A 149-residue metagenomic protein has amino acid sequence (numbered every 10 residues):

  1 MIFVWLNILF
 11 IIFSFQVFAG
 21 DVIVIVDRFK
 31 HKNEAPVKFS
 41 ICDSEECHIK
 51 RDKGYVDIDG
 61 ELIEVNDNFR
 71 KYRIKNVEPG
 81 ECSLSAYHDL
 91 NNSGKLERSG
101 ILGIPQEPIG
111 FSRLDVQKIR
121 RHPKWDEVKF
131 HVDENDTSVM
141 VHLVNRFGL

Functional and structural regions predicted by a protein language model:
L6-N7, V17-F18: Cleavable N-terminal signal peptides
V22-F29: A short, amphipathic beta-strand motif
R28, R73-V77: Short, flexible loop/turn segments at beta-strand junctions in immunoglobulin-like and fibronectin type III
H31-E45, I49-K50: Short, ordered, surface-exposed loop/turn motifs in non-cytosolic proteins
G80-A86: A short tyrosine-centered beta-strand micro-motif
L90-R98: Acidic, glycine-anchored loop motifs typical of Ca2+
P108-G148: Extracellular beta-sheet/turn segments enriched in Thr/Pro/Gly and aliphatic residues
